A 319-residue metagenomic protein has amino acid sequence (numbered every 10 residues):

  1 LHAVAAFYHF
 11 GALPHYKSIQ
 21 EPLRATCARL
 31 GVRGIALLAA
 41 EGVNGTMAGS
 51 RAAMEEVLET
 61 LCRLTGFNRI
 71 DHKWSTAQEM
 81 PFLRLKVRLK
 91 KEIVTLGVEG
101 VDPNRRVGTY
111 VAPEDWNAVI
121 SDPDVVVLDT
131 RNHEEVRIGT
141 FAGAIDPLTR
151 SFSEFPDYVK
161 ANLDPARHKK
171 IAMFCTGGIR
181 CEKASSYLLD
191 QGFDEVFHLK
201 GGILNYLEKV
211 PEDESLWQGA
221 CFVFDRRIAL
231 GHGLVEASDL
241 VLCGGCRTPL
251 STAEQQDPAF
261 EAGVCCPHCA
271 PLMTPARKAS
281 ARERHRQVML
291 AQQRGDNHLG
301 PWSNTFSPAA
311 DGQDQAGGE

Functional and structural regions predicted by a protein language model:
L1-V107, N132-I171, I179-E319: Rhodanese-like catalytic fold shared by cysteine-dependent sulfurtransferases and DSP/PTP-type phosphatases
R106-D122: Internal catalytic-core helix/loop-beta-alpha segment that presents or stabilizes conserved functional determinants
S121-D124, R167-H168: Short, well-ordered loop/turn elements at secondary-structure boundaries
V127-D129: Structural scaffold elements adjacent to functional motifs in cytosolic proteins
F174: Cofactor-cradling patches in redox/metallo enzymes
